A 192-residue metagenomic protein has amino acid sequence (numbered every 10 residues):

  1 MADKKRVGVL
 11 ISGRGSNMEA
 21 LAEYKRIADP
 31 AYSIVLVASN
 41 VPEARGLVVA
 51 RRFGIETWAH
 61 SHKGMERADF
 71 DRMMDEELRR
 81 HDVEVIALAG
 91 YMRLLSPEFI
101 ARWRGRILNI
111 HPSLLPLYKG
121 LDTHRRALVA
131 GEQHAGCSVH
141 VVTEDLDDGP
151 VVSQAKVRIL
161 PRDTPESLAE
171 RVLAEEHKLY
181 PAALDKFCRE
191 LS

Functional and structural regions predicted by a protein language model:
M1-R45, V49: N-terminal Rossmann-like dinucleotide-binding module
G8, H62-M65, P112-L115: Short histidine/acidic/glycine/proline-rich micro-motifs that form metal- and phosphate-coordinating active-site loops
S16, A44-R45, M65, L94 (+1 more regions): Short alpha-helical
M18-E19, D71-R72, G120-L121: Conserved strand-to-helix beginnings and helix N-cap segments that scaffold or border functional pockets
Y24, Y32, A89-L191: Donor/substrate-binding cores of folate-linked one-carbon enzymes
A28-S33, A38-D82: N-terminal glycine-/serine-/threonine-rich beta1-alpha1-beta2 phosphate-ribose binding loop of Rossmann-like
I86: Structured binding elements
